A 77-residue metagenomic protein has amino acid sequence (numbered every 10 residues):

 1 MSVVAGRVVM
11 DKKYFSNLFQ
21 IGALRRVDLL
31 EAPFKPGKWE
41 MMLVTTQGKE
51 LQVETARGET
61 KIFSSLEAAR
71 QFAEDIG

Functional and structural regions predicted by a protein language model:
M1-G22: Negatively charged, low-complexity tracts enriched in Asp/Glu with abundant Ser/Thr
V9, I62-F63: Short aromatic/basic micro-patch
I21-L24, I76: Short secondary-structure junctions
R25-L29: Two-metal-ion RNase H-like nuclease active-site motif
L30-T60: Short aromatic-glycine-(Arg/Gly/Cys) micro-motifs in beta-strand/loop hairpins
S64-G77: A short, charged, amphipathic alpha-helix used as a generic interaction element across diverse proteins
